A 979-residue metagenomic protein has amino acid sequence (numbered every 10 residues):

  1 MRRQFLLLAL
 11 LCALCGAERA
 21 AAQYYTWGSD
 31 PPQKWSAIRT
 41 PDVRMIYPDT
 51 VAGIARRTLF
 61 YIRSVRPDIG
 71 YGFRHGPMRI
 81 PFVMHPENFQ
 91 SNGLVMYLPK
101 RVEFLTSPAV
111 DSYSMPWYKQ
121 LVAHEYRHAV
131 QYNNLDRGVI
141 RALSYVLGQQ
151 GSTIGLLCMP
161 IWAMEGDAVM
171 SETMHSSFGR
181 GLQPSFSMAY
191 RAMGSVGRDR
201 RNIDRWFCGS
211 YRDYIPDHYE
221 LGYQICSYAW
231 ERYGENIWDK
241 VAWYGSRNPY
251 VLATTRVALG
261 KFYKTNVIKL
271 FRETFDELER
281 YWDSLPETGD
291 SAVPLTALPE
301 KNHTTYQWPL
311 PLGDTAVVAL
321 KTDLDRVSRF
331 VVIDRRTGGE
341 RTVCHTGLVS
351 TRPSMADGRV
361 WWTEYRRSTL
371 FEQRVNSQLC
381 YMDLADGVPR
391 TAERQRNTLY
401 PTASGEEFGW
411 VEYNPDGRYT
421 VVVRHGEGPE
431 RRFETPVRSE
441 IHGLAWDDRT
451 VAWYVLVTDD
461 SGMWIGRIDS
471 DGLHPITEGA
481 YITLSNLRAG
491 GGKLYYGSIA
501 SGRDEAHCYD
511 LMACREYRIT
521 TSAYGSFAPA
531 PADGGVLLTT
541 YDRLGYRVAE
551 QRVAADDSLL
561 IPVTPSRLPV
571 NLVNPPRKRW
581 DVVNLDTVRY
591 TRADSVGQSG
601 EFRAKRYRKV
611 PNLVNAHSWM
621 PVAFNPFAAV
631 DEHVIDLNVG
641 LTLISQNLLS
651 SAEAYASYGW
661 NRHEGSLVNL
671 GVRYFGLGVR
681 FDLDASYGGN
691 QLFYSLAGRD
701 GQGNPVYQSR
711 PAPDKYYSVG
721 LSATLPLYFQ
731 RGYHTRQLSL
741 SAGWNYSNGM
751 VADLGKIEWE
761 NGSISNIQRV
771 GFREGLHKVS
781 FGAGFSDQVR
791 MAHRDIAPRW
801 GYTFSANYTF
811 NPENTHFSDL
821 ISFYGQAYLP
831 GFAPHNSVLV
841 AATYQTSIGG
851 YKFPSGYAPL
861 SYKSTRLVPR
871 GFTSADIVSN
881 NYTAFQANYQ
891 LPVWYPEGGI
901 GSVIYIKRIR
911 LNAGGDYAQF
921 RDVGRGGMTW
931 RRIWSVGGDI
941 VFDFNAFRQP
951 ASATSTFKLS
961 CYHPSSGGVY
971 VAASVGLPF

Functional and structural regions predicted by a protein language model:
A22-I154, P160: Juxtacatalytic substrate-recognition/specificity segment
T26-A37, D213, K240-G358: Beta/coil-rich, acidic/histidine-enriched accessory regions frequently appended to metallopeptidases
D30, P116-L121, A129, N134-S227 (+4 more regions): Acidic/His/Gly-enriched intrinsically disordered linker/tail segments that often contain short helix/coil "MoRF-like"
G181, H303, K321-F330, H345-V349 (+10 more regions): A flexible loop/linker signature enriched in serine peptidases of the S9 family
S284-T304, I333-S350, Y381-S404, R424-D447 (+3 more regions): Multi-bladed beta-propeller domains
E287, N302, S558-G678, R769-R799 (+2 more regions): Outer-membrane beta-barrel initiation region
I635-V639, R662-V668, P713-V719, R736 (+8 more regions): Residues that define the transmembrane beta-barrel architecture of outer-membrane proteins
A685, N690, L696-G698, Y707-S709 (+2 more regions): C-terminal outer-membrane beta-barrel translocator/porin domains of Gram-negative envelope proteins and their
